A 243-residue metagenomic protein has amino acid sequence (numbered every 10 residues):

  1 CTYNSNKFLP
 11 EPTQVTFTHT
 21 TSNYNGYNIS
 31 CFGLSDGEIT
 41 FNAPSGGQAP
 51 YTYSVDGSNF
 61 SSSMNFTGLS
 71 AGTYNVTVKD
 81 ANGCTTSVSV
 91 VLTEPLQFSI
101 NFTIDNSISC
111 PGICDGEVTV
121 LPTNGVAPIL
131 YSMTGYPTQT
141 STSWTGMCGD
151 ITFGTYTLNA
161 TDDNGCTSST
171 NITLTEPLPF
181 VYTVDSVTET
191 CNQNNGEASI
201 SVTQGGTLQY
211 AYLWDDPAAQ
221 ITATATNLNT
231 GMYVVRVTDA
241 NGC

Functional and structural regions predicted by a protein language model:
C1-C243: Proline- and Ser/Thr-rich low-complexity, intrinsically disordered segments
